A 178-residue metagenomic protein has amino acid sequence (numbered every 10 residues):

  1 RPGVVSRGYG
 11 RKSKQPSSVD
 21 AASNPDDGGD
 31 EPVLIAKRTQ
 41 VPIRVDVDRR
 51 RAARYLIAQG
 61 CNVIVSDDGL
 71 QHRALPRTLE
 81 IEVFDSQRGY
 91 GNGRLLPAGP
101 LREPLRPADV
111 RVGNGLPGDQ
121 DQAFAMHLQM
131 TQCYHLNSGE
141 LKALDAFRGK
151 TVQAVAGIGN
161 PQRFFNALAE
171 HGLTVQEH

Functional and structural regions predicted by a protein language model:
R1-R7: Walker A/P-loop phosphate-binding motif and the immediately C-terminal alpha-helix
V5, V83, A154-V155: Short hydrophobic segments within beta-strands
G8-Q122, Q132: Phosphate/Mg2+-binding loops and adjacent switch elements in nucleotide/diphosphate-handling enzyme cores
Y90-H178: C-terminal accessory "lid"/substrate-recognition subdomains
